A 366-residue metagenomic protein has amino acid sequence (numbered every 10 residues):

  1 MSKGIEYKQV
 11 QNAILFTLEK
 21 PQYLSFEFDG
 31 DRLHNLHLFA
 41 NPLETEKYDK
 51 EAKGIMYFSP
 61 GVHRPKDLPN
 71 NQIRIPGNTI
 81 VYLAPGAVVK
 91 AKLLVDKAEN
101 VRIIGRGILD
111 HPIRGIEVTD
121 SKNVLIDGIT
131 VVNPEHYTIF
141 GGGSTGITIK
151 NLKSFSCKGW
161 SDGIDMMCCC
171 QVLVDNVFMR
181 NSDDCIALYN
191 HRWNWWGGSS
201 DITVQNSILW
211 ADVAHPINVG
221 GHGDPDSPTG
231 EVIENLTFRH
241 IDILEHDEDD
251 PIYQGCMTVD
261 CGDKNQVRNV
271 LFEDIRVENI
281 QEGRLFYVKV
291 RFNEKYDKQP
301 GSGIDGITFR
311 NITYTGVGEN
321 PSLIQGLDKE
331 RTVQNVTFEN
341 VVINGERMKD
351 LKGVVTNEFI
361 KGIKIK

Functional and structural regions predicted by a protein language model:
M1-G77, V88-A91, K97-N100, I108-P112 (+2 more regions): Extracellular "leader-to-stem" segments immediately downstream of a signal peptide or signal-anchor in secreted/lumenal
N12-L18, H63-I80, V88-I104, D110-L125 (+6 more regions): Extracellular beta-strand-rich solenoid/capping regions of secreted or surface-exposed proteins that bind or remodel
T17-E19, E27-D29, F39, S59 (+17 more regions): A structural detector for beta-sheet-dominated domains
P65-Q72, G223-G230, I243-I252: Intrinsically disordered, low-complexity coil segments
N78-I80, P85, E99-L109, K122-N133 (+7 more regions): Right-handed parallel beta-helix
D110-E117, N133-Y137, K158-D165, N181-W195 (+4 more regions): Extracellular beta-strand/beta-solenoid scaffold signature
D247-K366: Extracellular beta-rich repeat passengers
